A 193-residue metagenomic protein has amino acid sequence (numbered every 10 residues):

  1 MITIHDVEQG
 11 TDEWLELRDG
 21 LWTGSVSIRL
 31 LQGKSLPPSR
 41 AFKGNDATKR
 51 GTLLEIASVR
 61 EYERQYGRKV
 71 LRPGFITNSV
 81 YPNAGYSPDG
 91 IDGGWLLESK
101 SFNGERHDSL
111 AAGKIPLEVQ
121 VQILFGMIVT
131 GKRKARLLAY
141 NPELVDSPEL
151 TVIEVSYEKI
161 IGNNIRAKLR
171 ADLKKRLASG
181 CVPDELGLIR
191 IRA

Functional and structural regions predicted by a protein language model:
M1-A57, I189-A193: Charged, glycine-rich intrinsically disordered N-terminal tails and low-complexity linkers that flank
D6, D12, D19, D46 (+5 more regions): Acidic-enriched, low-complexity/disordered segments with a strong bias for Aspartate over Glutamate
F42, D46-P73, N78-N83: Short, well-structured hydrophobic secondary-structure segments
Y66-S179: Nucleic-acid nuclease catalytic cores
R176-R192: Charged phosphate-binding loop/patch that engages nucleotide di/tri-phosphates or the phosphate backbone of nucleic
